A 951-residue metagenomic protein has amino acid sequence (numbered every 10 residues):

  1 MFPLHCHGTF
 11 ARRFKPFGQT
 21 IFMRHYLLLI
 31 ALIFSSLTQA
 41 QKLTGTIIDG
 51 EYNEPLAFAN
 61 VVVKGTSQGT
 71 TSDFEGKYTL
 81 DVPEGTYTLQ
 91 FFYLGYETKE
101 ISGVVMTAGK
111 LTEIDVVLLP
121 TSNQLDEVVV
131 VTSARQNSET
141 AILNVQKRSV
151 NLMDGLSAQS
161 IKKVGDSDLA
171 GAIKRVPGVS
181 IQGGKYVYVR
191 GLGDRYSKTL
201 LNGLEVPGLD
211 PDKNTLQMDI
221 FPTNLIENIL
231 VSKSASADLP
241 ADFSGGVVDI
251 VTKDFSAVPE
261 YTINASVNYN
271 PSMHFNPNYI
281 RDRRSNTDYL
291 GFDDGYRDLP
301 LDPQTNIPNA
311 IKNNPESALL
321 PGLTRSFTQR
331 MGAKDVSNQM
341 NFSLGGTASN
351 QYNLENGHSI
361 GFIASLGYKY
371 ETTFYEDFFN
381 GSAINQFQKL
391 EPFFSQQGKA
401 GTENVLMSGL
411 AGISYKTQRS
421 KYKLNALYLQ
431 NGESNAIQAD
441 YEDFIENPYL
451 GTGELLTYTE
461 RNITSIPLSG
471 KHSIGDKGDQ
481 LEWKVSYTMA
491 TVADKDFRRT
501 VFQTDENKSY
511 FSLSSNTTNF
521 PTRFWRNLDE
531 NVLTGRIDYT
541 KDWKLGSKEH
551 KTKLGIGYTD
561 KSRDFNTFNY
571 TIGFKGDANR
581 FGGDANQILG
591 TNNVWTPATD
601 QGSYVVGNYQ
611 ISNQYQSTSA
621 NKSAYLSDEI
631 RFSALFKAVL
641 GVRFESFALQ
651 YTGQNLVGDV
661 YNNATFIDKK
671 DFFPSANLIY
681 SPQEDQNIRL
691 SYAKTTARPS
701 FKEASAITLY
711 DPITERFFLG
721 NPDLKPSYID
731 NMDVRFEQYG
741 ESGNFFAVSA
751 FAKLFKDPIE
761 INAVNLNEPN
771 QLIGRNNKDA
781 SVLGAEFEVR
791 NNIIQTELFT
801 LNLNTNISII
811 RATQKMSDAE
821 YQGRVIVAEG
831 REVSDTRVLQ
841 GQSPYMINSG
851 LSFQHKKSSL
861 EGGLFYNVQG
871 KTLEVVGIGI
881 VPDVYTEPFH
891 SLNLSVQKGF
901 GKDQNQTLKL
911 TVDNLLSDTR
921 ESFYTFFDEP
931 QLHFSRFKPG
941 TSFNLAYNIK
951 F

Functional and structural regions predicted by a protein language model:
Y26, N867-V876, K898-F951: C-terminal beta-signal and adjacent terminal beta-strands/loops of Gram-negative outer-membrane beta-barrel proteins
K42, G322-I437, T464-I466, A676: Transmembrane beta-barrel wall of Gram-negative outer-membrane proteins
I48, Y52, N60-V62, F92-L94 (+3 more regions): Short, acidic, small-residue-rich periplasmic hinge/interaction motif at the N-terminus of Gram-negative outer-membrane
T66-K77: Short, acidic Ser/Thr/Gly-rich low-complexity loop/linker segments typical of extracellular and cell-surface proteins
V105, R135-Q136, N144-Y188, G203-I220 (+2 more regions): Periplasmic N-terminal accessory/gating domains of Gram-negative outer-membrane beta-barrel systems
Y458-S469, E482, S486-T488, R526-R536 (+5 more regions): Structural signature of Gram-negative outer-membrane beta-barrels, strongest in the C-terminal barrel of TonB-dependent
S512, N516, F524, L528 (+8 more regions): Outer membrane beta-barrel strand-and-loop segments of large Gram-negative receptors, especially TonB-dependent
A750-F755, I773-T872: Gram-negative outer-membrane beta-barrel transporters
